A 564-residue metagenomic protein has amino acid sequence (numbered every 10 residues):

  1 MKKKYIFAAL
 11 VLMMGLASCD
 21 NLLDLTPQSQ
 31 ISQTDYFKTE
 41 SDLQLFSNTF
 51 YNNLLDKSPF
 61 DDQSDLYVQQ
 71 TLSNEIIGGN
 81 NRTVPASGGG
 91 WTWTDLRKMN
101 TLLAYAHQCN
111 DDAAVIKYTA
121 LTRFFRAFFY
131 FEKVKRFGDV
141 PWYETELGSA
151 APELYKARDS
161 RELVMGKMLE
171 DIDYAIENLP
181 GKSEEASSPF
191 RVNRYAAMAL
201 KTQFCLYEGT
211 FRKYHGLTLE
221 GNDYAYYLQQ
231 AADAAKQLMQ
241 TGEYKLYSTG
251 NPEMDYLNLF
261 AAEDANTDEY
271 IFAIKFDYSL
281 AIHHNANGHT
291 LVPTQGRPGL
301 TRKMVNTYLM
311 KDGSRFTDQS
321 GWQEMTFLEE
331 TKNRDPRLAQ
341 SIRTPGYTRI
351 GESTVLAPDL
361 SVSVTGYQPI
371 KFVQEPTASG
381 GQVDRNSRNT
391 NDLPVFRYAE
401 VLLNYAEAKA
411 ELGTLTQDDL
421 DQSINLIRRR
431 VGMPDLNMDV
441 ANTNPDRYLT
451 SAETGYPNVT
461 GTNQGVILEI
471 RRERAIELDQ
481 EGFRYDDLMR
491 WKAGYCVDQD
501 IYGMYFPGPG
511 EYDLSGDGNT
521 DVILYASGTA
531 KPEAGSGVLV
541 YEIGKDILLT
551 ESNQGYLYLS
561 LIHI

Functional and structural regions predicted by a protein language model:
Y5-M14: Sec-dependent N-terminal signal peptides
L16-S18: C-terminal motif of bacterial Sec signal peptides marking the signal peptidase cleavage site
D20-I76, V140, E144, D173-I176 (+5 more regions): An aromatic- and glycine-enriched ligand-binding surface/loop that stacks and positions planar moieties
S32, E40-N48, N52-D56, L72-G138 (+10 more regions): Conserved, well-structured interaction surfaces
E146-L147, Y155-D159, R212-A232, N389-L403 (+1 more regions): Acidic, serine/threonine/proline-rich low-complexity intrinsically disordered regions
V164, Y256, N437-G461, G508-Y558: Surface-exposed intrinsically disordered loops and tails
H563-I564: Conserved small/polar residues in nucleotide/adenosyl-binding loops
